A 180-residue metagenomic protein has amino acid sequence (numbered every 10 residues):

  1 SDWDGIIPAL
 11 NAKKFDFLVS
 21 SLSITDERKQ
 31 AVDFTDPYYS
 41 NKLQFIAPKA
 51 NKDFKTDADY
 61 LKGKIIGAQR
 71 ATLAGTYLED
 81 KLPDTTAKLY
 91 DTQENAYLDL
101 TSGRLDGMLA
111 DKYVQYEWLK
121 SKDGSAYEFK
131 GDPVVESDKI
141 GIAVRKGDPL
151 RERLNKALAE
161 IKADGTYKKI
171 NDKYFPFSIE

Functional and structural regions predicted by a protein language model:
S1-P8, D53-F54, R70, K88-L98 (+2 more regions): Short helix-initiation/N-cap motifs at beta->coil->alpha
S1-Y60, P133-V134: Acidic, polar ligand-binding/catalytic clefts
D4-D16, A31-D33, D80-K81, E94-Y113: Short helices/loops that flank or line small-molecule/ion binding pockets
L10-N11, L61, L100-T101, I142 (+1 more regions): Hydrophobic residues within well-ordered alpha-helices
L22-Q30, Y77-D80, T101, D106-E136: A ligand-binding cleft/hinge motif common to bilobed small-molecule-binding domains
S40-A47, K112, Y116-A159, F177-E180: Periplasmic-binding protein-like
Q44-N95, K112-V114: Bilobed "Venus flytrap"/periplasmic-binding protein-like clamshell domains and structurally analogous long
L73-Y90, Y127-K130, L158-E180: Ligand-binding clefts/hinges and TM-proximal coupling segments of bilobed small-molecule sensing domains
